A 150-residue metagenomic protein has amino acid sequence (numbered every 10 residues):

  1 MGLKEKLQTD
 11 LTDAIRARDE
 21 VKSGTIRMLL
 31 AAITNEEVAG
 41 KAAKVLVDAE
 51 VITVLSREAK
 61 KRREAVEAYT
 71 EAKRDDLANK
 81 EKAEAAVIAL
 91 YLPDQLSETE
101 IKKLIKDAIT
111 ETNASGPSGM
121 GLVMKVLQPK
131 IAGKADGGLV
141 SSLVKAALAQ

Functional and structural regions predicted by a protein language model:
M1-Q150: Charged, compositionally biased, marginally structured helical/coil segments
